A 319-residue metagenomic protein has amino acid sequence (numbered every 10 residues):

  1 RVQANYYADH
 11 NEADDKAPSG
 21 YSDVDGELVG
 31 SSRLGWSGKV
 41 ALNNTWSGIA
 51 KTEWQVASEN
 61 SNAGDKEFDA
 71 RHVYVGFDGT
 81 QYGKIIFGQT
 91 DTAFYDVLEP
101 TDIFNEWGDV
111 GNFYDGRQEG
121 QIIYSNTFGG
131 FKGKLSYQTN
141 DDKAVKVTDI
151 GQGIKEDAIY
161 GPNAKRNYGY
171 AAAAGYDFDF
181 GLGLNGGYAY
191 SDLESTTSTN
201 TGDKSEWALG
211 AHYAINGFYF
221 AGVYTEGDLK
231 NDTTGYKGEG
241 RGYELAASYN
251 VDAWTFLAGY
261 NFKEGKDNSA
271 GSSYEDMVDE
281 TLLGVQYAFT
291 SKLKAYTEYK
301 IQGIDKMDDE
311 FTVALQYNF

Functional and structural regions predicted by a protein language model:
R1-Q89, D109, F113-Y137, R166 (+4 more regions): Beta-barrel outer-membrane channel/assembly domains of diderm bacteria
Y6-D14, V56-N62, A93-V97, D141-V145 (+6 more regions): Gram-negative outer-membrane beta-barrel proteins
A13-D14, P18-G20, T148-G161, N167: Surface-exposed intrinsically disordered loops and tails
D96-P100, S291: Short amphipathic alpha-helical segments, especially helix-boundary/capping motifs
T101-G108: A short alpha->loop->secondary-structure connector
K134, Y160-L283: Detector for outer-membrane/organellar transmembrane beta-barrel domains, recognizing the amphipathic beta-strand
Y137-I150, R166-A171: Hydrophobic, aromatic-enriched interface-forming segments
